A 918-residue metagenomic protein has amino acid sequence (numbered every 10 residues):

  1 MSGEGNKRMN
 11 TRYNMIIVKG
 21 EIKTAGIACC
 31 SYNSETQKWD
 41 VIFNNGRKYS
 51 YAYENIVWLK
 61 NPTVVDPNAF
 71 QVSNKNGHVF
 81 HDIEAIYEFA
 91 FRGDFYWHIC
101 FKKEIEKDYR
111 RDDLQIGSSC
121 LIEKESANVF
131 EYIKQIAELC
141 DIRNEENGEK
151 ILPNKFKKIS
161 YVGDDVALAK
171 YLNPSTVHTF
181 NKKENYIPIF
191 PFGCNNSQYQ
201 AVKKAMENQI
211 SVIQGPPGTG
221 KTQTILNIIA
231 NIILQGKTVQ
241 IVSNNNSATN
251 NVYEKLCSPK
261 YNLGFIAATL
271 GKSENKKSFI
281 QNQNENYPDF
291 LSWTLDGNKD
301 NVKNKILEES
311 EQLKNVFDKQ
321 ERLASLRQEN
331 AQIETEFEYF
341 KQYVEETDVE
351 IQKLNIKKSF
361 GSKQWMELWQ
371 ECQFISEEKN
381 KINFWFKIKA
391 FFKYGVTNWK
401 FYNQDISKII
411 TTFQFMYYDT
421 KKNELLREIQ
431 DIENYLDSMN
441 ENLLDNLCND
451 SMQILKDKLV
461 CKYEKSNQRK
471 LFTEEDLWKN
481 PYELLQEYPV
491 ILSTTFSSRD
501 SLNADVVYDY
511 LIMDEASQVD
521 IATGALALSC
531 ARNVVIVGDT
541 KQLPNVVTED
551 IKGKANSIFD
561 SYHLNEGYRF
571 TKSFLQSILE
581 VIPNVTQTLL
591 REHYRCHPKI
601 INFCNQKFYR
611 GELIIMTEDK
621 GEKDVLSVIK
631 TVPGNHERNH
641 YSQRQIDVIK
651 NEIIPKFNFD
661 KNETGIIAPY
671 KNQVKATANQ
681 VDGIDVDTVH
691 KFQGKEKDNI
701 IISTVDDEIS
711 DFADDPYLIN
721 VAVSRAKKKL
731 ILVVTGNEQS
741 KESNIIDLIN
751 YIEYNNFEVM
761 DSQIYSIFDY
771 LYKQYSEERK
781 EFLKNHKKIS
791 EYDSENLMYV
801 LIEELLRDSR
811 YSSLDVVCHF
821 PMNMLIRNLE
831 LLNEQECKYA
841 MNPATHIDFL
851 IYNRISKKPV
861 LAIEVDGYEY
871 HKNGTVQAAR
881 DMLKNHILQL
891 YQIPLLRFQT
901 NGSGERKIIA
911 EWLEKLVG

Functional and structural regions predicted by a protein language model:
G3-V64, N68-Q71, K272-L436: Charged C-terminal transducer/switch regions of large nucleotide-driven machines
D66-K204, K276-T294, E464, Q468: Pre-P-loop entry segment of helicase/translocase ATPase cores
A85-F89, G93, K102-E106, R111 (+5 more regions): ASCE P-loop NTPase helicase motor core
E125-N196, S362-V507: Conserved helicase NTPase catalytic core signature
V506-I512, K695-D707, K729-L732: A short beta-strand element within the Helicase C-terminal
D550-T588, N605, D624, I709-S812: Helicase C-terminal subdomain and adjacent C-terminal extension
E612-Q680: Conserved helicase/translocase motor-coupling segment
I764-G918: Nucleic-acid endo/exonuclease domains
